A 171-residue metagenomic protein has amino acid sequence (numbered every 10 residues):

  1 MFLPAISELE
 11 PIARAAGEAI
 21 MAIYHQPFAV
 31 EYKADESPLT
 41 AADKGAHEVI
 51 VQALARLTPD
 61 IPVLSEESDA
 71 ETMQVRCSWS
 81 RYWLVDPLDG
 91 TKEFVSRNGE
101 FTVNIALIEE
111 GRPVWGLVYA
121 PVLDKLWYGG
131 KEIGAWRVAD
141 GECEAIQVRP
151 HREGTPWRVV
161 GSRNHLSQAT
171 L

Functional and structural regions predicted by a protein language model:
M1-L88, N164-T170: N-terminal subdomain of lithium-sensitive/metallo-dependent phosphomonoesterases centered on the IMPase/IPPase/PAP
I6, E10-A13, P62, Y82 (+4 more regions): Residues embedded in well-ordered beta-strands
I20, D43, L54, T91 (+3 more regions): Residue-level signal for inorganic ion chemistry
I23, E93, V138: Residues that scaffold the ATP/ADP-binding catalytic core of kinase and kinase-like folds
T72-M73, K92-V95, L126: Conserved protein kinase catalytic core
W79-V118: Glycine-rich active-site/cofactor-binding loop and its immediate structural neighborhood
I105-L171: Acidic beta-strand-loop-alpha-helix segment within the catalytic core of divalent metal-dependent phosphate-processing
